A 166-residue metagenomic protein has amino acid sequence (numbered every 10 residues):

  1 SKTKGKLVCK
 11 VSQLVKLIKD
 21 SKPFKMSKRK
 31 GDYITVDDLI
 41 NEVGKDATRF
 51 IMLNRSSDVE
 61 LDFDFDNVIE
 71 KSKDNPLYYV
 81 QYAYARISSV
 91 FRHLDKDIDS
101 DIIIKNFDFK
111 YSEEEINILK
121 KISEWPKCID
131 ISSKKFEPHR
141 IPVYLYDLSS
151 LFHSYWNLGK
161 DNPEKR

Functional and structural regions predicted by a protein language model:
S1-R166: Non-catalytic interaction-recognition regions
